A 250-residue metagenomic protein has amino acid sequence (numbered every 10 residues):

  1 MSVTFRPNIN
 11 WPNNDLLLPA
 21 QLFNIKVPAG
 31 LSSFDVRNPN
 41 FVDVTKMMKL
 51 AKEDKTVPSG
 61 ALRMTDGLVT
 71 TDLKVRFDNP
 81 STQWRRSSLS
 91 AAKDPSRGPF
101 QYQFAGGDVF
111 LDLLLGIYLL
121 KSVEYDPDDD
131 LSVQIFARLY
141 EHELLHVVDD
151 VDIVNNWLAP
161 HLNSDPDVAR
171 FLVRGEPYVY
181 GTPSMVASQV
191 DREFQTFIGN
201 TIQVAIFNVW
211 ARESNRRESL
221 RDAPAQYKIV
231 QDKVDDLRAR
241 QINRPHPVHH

Functional and structural regions predicted by a protein language model:
M1-N38, D72: N-terminal low-structure segments adjacent to metalloprotease catalytic domains across cellular compartments
P7-N10, D15, K52-F110, L120-K121 (+2 more regions): Metalloprotease/metallohydrolase-associated module, dominated by Zn2+-dependent proteases
A20, D43-M48: Extended, low-complexity interaction tracts enriched in P/G/S/Q
L113-I117, P127, L162: Short, strongly patterned local motifs
L120-V123, D128-D130: Glycine- and acidic-residue-rich phosphate-binding/metal-coordinating active-site segment common to enzymes that handle
L131, I135-L144, V148: Short alpha-helical catalytic segment bearing the HExxH-like zincin motif of zinc-dependent metalloproteases
L144-N163: Catalytic Zn2+-binding segment of zinc metalloproteases
